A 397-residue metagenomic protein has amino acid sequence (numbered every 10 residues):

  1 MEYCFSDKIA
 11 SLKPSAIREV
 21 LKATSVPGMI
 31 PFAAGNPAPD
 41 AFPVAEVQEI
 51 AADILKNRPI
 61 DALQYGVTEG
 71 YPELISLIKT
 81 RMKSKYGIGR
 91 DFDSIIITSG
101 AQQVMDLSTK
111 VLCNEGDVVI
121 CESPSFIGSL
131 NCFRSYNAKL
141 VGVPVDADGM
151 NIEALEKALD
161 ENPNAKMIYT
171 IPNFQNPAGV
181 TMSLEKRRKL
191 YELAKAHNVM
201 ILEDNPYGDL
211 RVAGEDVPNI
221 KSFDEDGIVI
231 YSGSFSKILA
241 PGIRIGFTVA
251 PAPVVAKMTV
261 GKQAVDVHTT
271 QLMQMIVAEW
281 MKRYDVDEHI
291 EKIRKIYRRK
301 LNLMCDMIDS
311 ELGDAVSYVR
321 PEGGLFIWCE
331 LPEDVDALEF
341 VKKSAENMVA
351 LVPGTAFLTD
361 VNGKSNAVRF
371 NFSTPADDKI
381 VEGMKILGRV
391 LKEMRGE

Functional and structural regions predicted by a protein language model:
M1, E346, V361-E397: PLP-dependent enzyme catalytic core of the Aspartate aminotransferase-like
K8-G100, L107, K282-R283, A350 (+1 more regions): N-terminal small-domain helix-loop-helix segment of the aminotransferase-like
D61-H197, L202, G208-D226, Y297 (+2 more regions): Conserved core of the PLP fold type I
E73, K257-V260, E291-L303, M307 (+2 more regions): A non-catalytic, amphipathic alpha-helix used as a structural packing/dimerization or gating element in enzyme scaffolds
E225-K295: Conserved core segment of the aminotransferase class I/II
A278, K295-C305, S317-E330: Conserved glycine-rich beta-strand-loop-beta hairpin in the small C-terminal domain of fold type I
A315-M348: Conserved PLP-binding catalytic core of the aspartate aminotransferase-like
